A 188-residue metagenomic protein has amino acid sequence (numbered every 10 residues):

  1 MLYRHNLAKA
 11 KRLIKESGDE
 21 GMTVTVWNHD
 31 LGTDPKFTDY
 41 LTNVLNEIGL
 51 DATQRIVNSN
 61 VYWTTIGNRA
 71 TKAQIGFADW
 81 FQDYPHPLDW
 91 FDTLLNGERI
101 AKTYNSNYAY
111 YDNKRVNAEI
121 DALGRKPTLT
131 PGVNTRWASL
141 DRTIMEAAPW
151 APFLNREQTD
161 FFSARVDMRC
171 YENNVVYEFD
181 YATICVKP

Functional and structural regions predicted by a protein language model:
M1-A8, I66-K72, D92-R125, L154-P188: Short, solvent-exposed loop/beta-turn-alpha elements that line the ligand-binding surface or hinge of extracytoplasmic
M1-N43, E47, Y110-R115, T135-S139 (+2 more regions): Append "and occasionally in soluble cytosolic enzymes with long acidic Gly/Pro-rich linkers
E16-T33, Q74-D79, K126-A164: Bilobed periplasmic-binding protein-like "clamshell/Venus-flytrap" ligand-binding domains
L31, S59-N60, V176: Active/binding-pocket-proximal capping segment
F37-T38, P87-F91, A164-R165: Short, solvent-exposed loop/turn and secondary-structure capping segments
V44-L45, G49, A70, L123 (+3 more regions): Alpha-helix capping/termination and helix-coil
N46-R99, R136: Periplasmic binding protein-like
